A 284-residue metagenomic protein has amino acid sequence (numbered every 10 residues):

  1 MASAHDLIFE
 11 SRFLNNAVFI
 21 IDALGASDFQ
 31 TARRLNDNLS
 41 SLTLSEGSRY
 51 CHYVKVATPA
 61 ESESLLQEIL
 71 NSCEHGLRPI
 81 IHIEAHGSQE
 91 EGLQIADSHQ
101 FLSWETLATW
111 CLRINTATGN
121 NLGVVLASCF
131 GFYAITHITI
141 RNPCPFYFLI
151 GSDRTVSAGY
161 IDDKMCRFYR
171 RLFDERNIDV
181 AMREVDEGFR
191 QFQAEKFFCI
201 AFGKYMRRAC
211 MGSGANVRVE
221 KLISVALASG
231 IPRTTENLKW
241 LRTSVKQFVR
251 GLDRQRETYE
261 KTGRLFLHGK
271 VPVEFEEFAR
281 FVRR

Functional and structural regions predicted by a protein language model:
M1-W104, A127, V219: A domain-level signal for caspase-like cysteine endopeptidase catalytic cores and their zymogen-processing architecture
L35-N38, I140-N142, C166: Short, solvent-exposed amphipathic alpha-helical segments in soluble enzyme and RNA/protein-processing domains
N38, L42, L65, W110 (+2 more regions): Residues that form generic nucleotide/phosphate-binding pockets
T43-E46, L77-I80, E105-A108, L149-S152 (+1 more regions): Glycine-rich loops and low-complexity Gly/Arg-rich segments that provide flexible linkers or classic glycine-based
D97-D163: Catalytic cores of nucleophile-dependent amide-cleaving enzymes
D162-F173: Short, small-residue alpha-helix embedded
F173-D253: A conserved mid-domain beta-alpha-beta active-site/ligand-binding segment of alpha/beta enzyme cores
R233-R284: Extended non-globular C-terminal regions
